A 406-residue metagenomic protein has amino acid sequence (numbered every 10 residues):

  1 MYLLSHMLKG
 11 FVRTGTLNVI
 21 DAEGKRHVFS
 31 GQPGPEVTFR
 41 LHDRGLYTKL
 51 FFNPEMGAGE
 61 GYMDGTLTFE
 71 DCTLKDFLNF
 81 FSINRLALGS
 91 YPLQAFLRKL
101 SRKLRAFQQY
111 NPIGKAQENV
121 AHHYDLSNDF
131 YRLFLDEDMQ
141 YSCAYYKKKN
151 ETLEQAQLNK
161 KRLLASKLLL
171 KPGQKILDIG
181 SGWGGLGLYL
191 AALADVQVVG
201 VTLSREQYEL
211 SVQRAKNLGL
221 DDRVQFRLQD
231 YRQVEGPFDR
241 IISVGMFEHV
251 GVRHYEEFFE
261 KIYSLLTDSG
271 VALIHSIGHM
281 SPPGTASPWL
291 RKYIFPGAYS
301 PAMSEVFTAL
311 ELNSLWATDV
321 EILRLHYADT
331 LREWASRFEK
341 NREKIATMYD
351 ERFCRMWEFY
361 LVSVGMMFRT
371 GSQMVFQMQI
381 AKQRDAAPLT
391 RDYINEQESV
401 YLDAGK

Functional and structural regions predicted by a protein language model:
M1-L158, L163: Feature captures hydrophobic
G173-G180: Conserved class I S-adenosyl-L-methionine
W183-A194: Conserved SAM-binding loop of SAM-dependent methyltransferases across substrates and taxa, primarily the Class I
S211-V212: Conserved SAM-binding loop
R232-I241: A short acidic, Gly/Pro-enriched loop at the edge of an enzyme's catalytic core that lines a small-molecule cofactor
E256-D268: A short glycine-rich, Lys/Arg-flanked "PGG" loop and its adjoining helix->strand segment in the class I
S269-I277: Conserved beta-strand signature within the Rossmann-like core of class I S-adenosyl-L-methionine
I277-P388: Substrate-binding/catalytic lobe of Class I Rossmann-like enzymes that use SAM or dcSAM, i.e., the mid-to-C-terminal
